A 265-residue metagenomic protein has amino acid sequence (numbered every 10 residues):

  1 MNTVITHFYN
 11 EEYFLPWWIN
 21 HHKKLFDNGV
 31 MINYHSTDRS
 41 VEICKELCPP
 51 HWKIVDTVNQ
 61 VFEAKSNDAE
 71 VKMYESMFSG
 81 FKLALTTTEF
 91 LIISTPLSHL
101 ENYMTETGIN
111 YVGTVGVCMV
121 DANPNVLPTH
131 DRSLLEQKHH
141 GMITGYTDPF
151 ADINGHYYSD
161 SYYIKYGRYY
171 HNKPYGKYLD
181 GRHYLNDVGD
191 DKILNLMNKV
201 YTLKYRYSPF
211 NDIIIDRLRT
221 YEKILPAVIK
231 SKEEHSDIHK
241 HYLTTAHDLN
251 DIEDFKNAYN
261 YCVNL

Functional and structural regions predicted by a protein language model:
M1-T6, H21-H22, N28-I32: Hydrophobic targeting segments
T6-H21, H35: Active-site beta-to-alpha loop of glycosyltransferases that engages the nucleotide-sugar donor
I19, T37, E63, F90 (+1 more regions): Structured catalytic core of nucleotide-sugar glycosyltransferases
D27-H35, D56-T57: Short beta-strand/loop segment that forms part of the nucleotide-sugar
Y34, L85-T87: Active-site acidic Asp-centered loop
V41-L85, I92-T95: Active-site-proximal specificity loops/subdomain of glycosyltransferases
A64-K72, I93-L265: Catalytic-site signature of metal-activated, phosphate-bearing donor transferases, centered on the GT-A/GT-A-like
